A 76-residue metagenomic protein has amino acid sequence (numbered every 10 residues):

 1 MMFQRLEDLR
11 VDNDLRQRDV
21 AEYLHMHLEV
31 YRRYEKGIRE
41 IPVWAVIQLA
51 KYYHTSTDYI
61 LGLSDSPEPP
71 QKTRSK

Functional and structural regions predicted by a protein language model:
M1-D12: A short, Lys/Arg-rich alpha-helix, primarily the initiator
R5, R16, P42-A45, S56: Residues that mark the N-terminal boundary/hinge immediately upstream of a DNA-recognition element
V11, E22, K51: Alpha-helical residues within the helix-turn-helix
D14-R33: Short alpha-helical DNA-recognition segment
H25, W44-Y59: DNA major-groove recognition helix of helix-turn-helix/homeodomain DNA-binding modules
L61-K76: Short, charged recognition helix plus adjacent turn of helix-turn-helix-like nucleic-acid-binding domains
